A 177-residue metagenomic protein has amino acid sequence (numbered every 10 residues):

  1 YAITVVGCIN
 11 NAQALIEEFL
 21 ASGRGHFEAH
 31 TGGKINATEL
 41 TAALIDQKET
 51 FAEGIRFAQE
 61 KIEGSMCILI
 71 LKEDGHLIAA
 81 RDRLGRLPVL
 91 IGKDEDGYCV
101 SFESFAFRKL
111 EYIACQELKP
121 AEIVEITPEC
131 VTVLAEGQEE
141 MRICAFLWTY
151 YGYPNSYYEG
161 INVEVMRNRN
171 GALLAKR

Functional and structural regions predicted by a protein language model:
Y1-P120, E125-R177: Conserved short alpha-helical segments that host acidic/polar catalytic motifs at enzyme active sites
